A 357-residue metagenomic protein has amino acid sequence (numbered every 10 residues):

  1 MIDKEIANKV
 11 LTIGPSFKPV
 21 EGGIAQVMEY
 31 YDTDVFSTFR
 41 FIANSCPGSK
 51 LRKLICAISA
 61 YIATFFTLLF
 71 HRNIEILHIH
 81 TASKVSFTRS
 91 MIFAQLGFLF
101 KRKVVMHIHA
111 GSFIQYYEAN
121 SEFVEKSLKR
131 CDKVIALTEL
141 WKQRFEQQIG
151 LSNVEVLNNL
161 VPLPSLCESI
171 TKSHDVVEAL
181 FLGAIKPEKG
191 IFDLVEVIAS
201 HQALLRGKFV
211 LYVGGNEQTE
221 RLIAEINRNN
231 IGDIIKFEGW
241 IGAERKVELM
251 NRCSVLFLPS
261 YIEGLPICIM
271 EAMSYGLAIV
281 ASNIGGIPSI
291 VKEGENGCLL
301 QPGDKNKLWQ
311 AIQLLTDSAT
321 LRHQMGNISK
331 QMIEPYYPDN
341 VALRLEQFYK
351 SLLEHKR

Functional and structural regions predicted by a protein language model:
L11-I13, T171-I198, L211-G214: Conserved donor-binding/catalytic core segment of Leloir-type glycosyltransferases
N44-S45, L182, F209-I223, G239-W240: Glycosyltransferase donor-sugar binding loop
Q147, V156-V176, H355-K356: Acidic anion/phosphate-binding donor-loop and adjacent secondary structure in glycosyltransferase catalytic cores
I223-I241: Nucleotide-activated donor-binding/catalytic signature segment of Leloir-type glycosyltransferases, i.e., the conserved
W240-I241, E248-C253: Short alpha-helical donor nucleotide-sugar binding micro-motif in glycosyltransferases
Y261: Aromatic "clamp/platform" in nucleotide-sugar-dependent glycosyltransferases that forms part of the donor/acceptor
A278-A281, V291: Short hydrophobic beta-strand element within catalytic cores of glycosyltransferases and related nucleotide-activated
E293-G294, C298-K305, L314-A319, E334: Conserved acidic donor-binding segment of nucleotide-sugar-dependent glycosyltransferases
